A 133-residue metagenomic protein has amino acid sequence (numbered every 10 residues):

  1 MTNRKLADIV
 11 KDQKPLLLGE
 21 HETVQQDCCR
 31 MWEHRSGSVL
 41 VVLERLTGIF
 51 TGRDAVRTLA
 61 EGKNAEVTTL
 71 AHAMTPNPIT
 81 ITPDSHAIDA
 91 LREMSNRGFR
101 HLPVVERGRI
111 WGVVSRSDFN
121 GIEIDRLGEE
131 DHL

Functional and structural regions predicted by a protein language model:
M1-L133: Tandem CBS (Cystathionine beta-synthase) repeat/Bateman regulatory domains
